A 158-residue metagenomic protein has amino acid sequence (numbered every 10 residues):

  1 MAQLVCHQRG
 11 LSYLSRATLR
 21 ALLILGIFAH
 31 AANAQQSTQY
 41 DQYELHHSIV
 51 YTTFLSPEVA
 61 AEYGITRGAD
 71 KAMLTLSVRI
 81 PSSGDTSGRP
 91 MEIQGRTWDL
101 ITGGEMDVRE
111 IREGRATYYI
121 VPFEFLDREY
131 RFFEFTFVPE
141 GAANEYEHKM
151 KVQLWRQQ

Functional and structural regions predicted by a protein language model:
M1-R16: N-terminal secretory signal peptides that target proteins for export/translocation
R16-H30: Bacterial N-terminal signal peptides
Q35-M73, L154-W155: Beta-strand-rich domain onsets/edges
A72-S82: Beta-strand-rich structural segments
Q94-D107: Short amphipathic beta-strand segments in non-cytosolic proteins
E113-I120: Aromatic sugar-binding surface patches on proteins that engage polysaccharides or sugar-phosphate polymers
R131-V138: Short, aromatic- and glycine-rich surface loops/edge beta-strands on solvent-exposed regions
P139-Y146: Short acidic/polar inter-strand loop motif in beta-rich domains
